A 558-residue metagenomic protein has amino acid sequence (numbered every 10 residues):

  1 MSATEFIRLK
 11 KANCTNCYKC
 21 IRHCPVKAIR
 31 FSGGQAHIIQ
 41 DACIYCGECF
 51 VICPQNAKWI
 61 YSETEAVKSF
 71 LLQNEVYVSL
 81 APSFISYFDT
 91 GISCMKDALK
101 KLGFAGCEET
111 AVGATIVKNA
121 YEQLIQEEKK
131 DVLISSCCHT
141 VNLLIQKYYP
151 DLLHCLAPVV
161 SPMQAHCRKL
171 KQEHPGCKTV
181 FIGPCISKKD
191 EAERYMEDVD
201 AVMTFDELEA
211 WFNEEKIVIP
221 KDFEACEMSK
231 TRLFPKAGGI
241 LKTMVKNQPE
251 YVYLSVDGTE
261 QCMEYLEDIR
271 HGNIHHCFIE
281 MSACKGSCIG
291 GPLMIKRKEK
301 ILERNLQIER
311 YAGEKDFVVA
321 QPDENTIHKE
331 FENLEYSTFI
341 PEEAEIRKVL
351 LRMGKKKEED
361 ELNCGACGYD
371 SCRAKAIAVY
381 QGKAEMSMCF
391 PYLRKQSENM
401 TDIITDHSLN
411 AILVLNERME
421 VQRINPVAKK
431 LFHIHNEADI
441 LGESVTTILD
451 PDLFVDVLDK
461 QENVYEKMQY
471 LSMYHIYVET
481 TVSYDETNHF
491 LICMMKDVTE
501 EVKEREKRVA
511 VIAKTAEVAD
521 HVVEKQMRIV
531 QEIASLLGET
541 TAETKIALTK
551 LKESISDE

Functional and structural regions predicted by a protein language model:
F6-L9, T15-I39, I44, E48-E63 (+2 more regions): Iron-sulfur cluster-binding cysteine motifs and their immediate structural context in ferredoxin-like electron-transfer
Y61-S337, P341-L351, D370-I377: Iron-sulfur-associated redox domains of electron-transfer enzymes in respiratory and anaerobic energy metabolism
M386, F390-H407, E504-V511, V522: Short, charged amphipathic alpha-helical "coupling" segments at sensory-output junctions in signaling proteins
Q396-K429: Sensory modules in modular signal-transduction proteins
A428-I440: PAS/PAS-like sensory domain cap-loop motif
E437-D452: PAS-family sensory/regulatory domains
P451-E500: PAS-family sensory/regulatory modules and their coupling/dimerization elements
Y484-I529: Sensory coupling linkers of modular signal transduction proteins
